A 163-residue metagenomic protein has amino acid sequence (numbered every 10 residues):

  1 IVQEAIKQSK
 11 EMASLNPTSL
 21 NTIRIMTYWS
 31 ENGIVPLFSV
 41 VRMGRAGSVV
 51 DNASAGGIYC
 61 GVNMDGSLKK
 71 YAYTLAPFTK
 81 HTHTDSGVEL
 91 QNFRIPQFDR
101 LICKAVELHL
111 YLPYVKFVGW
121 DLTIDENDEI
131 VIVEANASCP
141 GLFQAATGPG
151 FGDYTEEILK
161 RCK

Functional and structural regions predicted by a protein language model:
I1-A72: Phosphate-binding site of ATP-dependent enzymes
G44, A76, S138-P140: A short acidic/small-residue loop/turn micro-motif
V62, T74-T84: Solvent-exposed helix/loop surface patches that form functional interfaces
K80-V106, L110-V115, I124-K163: C-terminal active-site "lid" helix and adjoining low-complexity regulatory extension at the edge of ATP-using catalytic
G119: Flexible, glycine/charged-enriched surface loops at secondary-structure junctions
